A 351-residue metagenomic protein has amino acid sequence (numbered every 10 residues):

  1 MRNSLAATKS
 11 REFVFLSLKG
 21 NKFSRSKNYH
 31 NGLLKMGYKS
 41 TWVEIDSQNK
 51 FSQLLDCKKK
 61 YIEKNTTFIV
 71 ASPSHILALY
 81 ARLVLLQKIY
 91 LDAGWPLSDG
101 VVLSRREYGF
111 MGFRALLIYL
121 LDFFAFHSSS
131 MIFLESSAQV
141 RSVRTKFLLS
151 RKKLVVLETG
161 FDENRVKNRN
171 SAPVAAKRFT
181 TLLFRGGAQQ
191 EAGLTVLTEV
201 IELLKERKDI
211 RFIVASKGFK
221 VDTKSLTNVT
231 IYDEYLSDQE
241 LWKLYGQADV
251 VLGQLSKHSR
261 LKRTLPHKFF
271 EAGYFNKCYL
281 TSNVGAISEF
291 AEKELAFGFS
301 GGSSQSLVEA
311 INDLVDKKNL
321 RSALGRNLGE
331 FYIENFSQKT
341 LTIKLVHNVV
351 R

Functional and structural regions predicted by a protein language model:
K58, G112-I132: Membrane-proximal helix-turn-helix segments that form the acceptor-binding/catalytic region of lipid-linked
L91-Y119, D162-N164: Acceptor-binding helix/loop patch of EC 2.4 sugar-transfer enzymes, predominantly nucleotide-sugar-dependent
A138, G160: Carbohydrate-associated surface elements
P173-A192, T198-E202, F212-I213: Conserved donor-binding/catalytic core segment of Leloir-type glycosyltransferases
A192, S237-L244, D249-Y274, L280-E289: Nucleotide-sugar-dependent
S216-Q247: Nucleotide-activated donor-binding/catalytic signature segment of Leloir-type glycosyltransferases, i.e., the conserved
K293-Q305, N312-N319: Conserved acidic donor-binding segment of nucleotide-sugar-dependent glycosyltransferases
N319-V349: A charged, aromatic-enriched C-terminal amphipathic alpha-helix characteristic of glycosyltransferases across folds
